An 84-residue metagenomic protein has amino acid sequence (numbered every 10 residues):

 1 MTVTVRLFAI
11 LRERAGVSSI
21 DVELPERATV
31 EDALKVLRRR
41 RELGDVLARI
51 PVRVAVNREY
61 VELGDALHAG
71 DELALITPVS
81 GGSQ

Functional and structural regions predicted by a protein language model:
M1-Q84: Ubiquitin-like/PB1-type beta-grasp interaction modules and other compact soluble beta-rich domains
